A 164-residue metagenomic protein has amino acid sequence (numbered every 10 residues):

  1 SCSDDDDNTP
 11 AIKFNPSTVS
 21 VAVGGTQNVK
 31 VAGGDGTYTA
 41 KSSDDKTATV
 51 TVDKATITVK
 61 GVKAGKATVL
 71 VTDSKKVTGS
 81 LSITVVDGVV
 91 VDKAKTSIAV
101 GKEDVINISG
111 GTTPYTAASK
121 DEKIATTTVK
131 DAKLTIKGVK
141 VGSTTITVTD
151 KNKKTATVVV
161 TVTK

Functional and structural regions predicted by a protein language model:
C2-K164: Extracytoplasmic soluble-region selector
